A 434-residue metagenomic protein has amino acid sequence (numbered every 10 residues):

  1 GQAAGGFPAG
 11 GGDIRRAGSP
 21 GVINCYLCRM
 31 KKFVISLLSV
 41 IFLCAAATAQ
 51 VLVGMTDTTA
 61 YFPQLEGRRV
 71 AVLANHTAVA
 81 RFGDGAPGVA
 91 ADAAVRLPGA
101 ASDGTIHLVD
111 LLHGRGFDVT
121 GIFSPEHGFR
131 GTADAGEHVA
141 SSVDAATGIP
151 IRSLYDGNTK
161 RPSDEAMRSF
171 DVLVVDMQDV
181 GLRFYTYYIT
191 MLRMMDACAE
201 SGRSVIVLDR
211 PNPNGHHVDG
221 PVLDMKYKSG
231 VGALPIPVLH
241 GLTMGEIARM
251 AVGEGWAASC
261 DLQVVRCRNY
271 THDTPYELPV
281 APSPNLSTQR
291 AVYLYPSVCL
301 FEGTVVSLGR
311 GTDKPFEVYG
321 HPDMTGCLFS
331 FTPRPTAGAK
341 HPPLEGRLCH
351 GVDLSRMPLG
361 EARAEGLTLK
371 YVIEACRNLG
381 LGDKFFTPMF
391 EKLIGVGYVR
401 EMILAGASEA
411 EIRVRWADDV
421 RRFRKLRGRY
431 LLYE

Functional and structural regions predicted by a protein language model:
S36-A46: Bacterial N-terminal signal peptides
D118-H127, L208: Short internal beta-strands
R130-A135, I206-K228: Glycine-rich, charge-decorated loop segments at or immediately adjacent to ligand/cofactor-binding or catalytic sites
A135, V139-F170: Glycine-rich oxoanion-binding loops at beta->alpha junctions
D179-M191: Glycine/threonine-rich flexible loop motifs
Y227-V298: Conserved anion/nucleotide-ligand pocket segment
N269-E345: Glycine-rich, aromatic-lined ligand/substrate-binding cores of catalytic and carbohydrate-binding domains
P315, Y319-A417, R421: Conserved functional hotspot residues or short segments at active or partner-binding sites across diverse domains
